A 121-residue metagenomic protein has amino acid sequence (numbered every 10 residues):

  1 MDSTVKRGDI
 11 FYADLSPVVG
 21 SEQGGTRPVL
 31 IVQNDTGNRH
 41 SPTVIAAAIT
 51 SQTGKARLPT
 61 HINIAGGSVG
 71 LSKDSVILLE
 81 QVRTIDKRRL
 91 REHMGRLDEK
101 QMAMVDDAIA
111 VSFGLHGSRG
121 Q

Functional and structural regions predicted by a protein language model:
M1-Q121: Conserved functional hotspots at enzyme active or ligand-binding sites that engage polyanionic ligands
